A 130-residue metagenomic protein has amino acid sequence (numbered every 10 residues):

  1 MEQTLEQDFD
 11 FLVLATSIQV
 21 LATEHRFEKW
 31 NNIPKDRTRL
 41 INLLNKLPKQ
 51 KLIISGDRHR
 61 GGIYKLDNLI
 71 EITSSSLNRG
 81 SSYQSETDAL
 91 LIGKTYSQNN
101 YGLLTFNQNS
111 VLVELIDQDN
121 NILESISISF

Functional and structural regions predicted by a protein language model:
M1-F130: Long, structured stretches of catalytic cores involved in phosphate-ester chemistry, encompassing
